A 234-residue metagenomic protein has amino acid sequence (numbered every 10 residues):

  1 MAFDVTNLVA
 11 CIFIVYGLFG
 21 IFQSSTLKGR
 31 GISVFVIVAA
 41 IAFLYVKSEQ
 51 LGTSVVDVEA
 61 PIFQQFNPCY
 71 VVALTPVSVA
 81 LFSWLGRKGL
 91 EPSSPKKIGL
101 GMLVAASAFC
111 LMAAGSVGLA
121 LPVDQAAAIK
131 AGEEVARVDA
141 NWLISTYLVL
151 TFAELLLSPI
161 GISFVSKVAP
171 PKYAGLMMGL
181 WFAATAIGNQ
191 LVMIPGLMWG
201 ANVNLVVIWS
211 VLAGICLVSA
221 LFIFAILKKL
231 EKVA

Functional and structural regions predicted by a protein language model:
M1, L44-T53, A114-D124: Membrane-helix interface motif
M1-F3, T53-I62, E134-V138: Membrane-interface segments at the starts/ends of alpha-helical transmembrane spans
A2-S25, R30-Y45, A60-R87, L100-F109: Transmembrane alpha-helices of Major Facilitator/SLC transporters
I12-Y16, I41-Q50, E154-F164: Hydrophobic alpha-helical transmembrane segments
I21, A225-A234: Helix-loop junctions on the cytosolic side of multi-pass membrane transporters, especially the intracellular loop
F63-I160, F164, P170-L227: Membrane-embedded alpha-helical bundles of multi-pass transporters/translocases, especially carrier/permease families
